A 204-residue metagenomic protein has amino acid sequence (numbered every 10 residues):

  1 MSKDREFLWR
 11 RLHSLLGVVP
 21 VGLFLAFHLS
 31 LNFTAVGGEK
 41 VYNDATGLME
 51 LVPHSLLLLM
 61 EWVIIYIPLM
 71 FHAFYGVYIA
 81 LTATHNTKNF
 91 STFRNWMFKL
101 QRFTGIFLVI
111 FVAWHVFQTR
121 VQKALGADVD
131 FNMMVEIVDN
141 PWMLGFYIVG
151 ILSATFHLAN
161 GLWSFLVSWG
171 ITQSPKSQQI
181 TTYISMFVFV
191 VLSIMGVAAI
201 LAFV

Functional and structural regions predicted by a protein language model:
M1-V204: Membrane-embedded alpha-helical bundles that constitute the cytochrome b-like, heme-associated redox core of multi-pass
